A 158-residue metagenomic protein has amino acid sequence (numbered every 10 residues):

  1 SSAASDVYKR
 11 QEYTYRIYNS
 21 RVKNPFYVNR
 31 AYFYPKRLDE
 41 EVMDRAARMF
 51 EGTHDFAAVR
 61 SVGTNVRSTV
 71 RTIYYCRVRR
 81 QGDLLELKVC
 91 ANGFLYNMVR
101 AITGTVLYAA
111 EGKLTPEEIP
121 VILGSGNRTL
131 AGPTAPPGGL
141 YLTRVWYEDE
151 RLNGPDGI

Functional and structural regions predicted by a protein language model:
S1-Y8: Short, small-residue-biased leader/transition segments that mark boundaries at the very start of proteins
R10-R21: Well-structured core secondary-structure elements of compact alpha/beta domains
R21-Y32: Acidic/polar active-site rim loop that often engages polyanionic ligands
R37-I158: Core RNA-modification/binding signature centered on pseudouridine synthases
